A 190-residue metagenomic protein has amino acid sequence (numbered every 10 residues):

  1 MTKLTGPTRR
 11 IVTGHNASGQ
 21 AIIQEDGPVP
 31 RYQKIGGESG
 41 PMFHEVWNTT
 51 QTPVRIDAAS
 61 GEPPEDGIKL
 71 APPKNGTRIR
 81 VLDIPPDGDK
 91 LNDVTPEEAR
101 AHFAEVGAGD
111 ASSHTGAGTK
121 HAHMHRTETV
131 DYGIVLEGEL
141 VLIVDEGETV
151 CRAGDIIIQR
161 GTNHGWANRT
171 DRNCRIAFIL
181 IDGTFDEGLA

Functional and structural regions predicted by a protein language model:
M1-G67: N-terminal leader/capping segments at the start of a protein or of a new domain
I11, H15-N16, Q20-I23, Y32-Q33 (+2 more regions): Double-stranded beta-helix
Q20, E139, N163-G165: Structural motif
P28-P30, I79-T127, R160-N163: Conserved short histidine dyad/triad with adjacent acidic residue
Q51-L70, R78-D83, L91-V94, A101-H102: Terminal, intrinsically disordered low-complexity segments enriched in charged/polar and proline residues
K74-R78, P85, T119, E148-A153 (+1 more regions): Ligand-binding loop in jelly-roll beta-barrel domains
T119-T127, Y132-A153: A short beta-strand-loop-beta hairpin characteristic of the jelly-roll/cupin
